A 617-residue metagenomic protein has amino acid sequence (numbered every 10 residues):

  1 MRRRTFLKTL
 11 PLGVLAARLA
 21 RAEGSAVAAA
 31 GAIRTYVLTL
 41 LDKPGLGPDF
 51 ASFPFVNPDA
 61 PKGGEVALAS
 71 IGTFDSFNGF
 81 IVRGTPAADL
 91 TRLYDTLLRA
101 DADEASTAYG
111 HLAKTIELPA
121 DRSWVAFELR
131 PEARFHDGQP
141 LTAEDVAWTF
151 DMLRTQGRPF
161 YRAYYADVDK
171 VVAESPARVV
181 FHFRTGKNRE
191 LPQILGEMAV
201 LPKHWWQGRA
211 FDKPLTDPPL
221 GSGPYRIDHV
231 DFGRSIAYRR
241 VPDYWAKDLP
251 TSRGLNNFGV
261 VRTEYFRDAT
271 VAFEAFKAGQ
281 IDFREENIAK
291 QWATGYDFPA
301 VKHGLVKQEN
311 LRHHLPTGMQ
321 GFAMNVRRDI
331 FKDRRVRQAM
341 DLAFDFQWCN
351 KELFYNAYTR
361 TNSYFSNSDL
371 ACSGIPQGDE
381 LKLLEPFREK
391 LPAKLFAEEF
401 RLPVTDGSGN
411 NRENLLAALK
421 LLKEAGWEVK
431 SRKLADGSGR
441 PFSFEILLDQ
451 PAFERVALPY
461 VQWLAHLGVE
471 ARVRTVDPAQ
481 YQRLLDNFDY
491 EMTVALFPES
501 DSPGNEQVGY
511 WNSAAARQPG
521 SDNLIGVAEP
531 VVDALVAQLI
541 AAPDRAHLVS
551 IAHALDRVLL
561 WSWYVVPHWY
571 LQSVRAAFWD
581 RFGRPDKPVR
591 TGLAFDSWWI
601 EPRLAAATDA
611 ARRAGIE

Functional and structural regions predicted by a protein language model:
F6, A29-A32, S70, T85-A88 (+7 more regions): Detector for C-terminal structural segments
A30-D121, E128, D151, P218-L220: N-terminal lobe/hinge region of extracytoplasmic solute-binding protein
G45, T73, L93-S106, D151 (+5 more regions): Gly/Pro-rich hinge or "lid" segments in bacterial periplasmic/extracellular proteins
V56-A60, R83-D89, T115-P159, E174 (+5 more regions): Aromatic- and charge-enriched surface segment that lines or borders ligand/interaction sites
G110-E117, H136, L141, H182-L201 (+4 more regions): Aromatic-rich, solvent-exposed beta-strand/loop patch
E128, R162-Q207, P224-D231, P376-F387: Surface-exposed binding/hinge segments that line and control ligand-binding clefts or catalytic entry sites
R130, K213, A246-D297, Q338 (+4 more regions): Ligand-site clamp/hinge motif
K170-A173, D228-R239, E264-R328, R335-A339 (+2 more regions): Extracellular/periplasmic solute-recognition and catalytic clefts
